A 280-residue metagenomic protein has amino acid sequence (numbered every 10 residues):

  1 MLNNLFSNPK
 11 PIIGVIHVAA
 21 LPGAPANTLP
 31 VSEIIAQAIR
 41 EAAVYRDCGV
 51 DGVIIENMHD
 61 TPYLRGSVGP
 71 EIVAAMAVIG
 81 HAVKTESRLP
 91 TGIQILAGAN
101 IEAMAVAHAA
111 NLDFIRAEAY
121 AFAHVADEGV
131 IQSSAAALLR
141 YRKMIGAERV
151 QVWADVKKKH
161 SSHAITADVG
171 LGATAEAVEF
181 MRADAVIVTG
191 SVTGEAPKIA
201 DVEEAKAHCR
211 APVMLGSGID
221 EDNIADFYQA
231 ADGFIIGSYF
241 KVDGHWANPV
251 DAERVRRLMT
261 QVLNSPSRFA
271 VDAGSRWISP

Functional and structural regions predicted by a protein language model:
M1, A137, R254-R257: Exposed alpha-helical structural elements
L2-I16: N-terminal basic/disordered segments at the start of proteins
I13, V18-P90, G98-A211, L215 (+1 more regions): Alpha/beta enzyme core
R142-I145, S265-F269: Alpha-helix termini
N248-R268: Short, basic/aromatic-enriched C-terminal tail that caps enzymatic domains
